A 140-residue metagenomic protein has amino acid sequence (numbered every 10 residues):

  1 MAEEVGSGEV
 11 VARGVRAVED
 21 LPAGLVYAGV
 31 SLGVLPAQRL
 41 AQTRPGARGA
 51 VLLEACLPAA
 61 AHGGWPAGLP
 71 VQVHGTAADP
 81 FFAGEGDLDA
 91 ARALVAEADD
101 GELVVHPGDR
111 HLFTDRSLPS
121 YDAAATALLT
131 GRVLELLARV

Functional and structural regions predicted by a protein language model:
M1-G24: Serine-hydrolase catalytic machinery in alpha/beta-hydrolase-like enzymes
A23, W65-V71, E97-D100: Short, proline-enriched alpha-helix->beta-strand connector loops that line the catalytic pocket of alpha/beta-hydrolase
A28-A37: Gly/Ala-rich beta-loop-alpha elbow adjacent to hydrolase catalytic centers
P45-L57, P70: A conserved short beta-strand
A59-P70, A78-P80, E135-A138: Conserved serine/cysteine hydrolase catalytic core
V73-G75, H106: Short beta-strand/loop motif that positions the catalytic acidic residue of the alpha/beta-hydrolase fold
P80-A90: Conserved alpha/beta-hydrolase "acid-adjacent" motif
D100-V140: C-terminal catalytic histidine-bearing segment of alpha/beta-hydrolase fold enzymes
